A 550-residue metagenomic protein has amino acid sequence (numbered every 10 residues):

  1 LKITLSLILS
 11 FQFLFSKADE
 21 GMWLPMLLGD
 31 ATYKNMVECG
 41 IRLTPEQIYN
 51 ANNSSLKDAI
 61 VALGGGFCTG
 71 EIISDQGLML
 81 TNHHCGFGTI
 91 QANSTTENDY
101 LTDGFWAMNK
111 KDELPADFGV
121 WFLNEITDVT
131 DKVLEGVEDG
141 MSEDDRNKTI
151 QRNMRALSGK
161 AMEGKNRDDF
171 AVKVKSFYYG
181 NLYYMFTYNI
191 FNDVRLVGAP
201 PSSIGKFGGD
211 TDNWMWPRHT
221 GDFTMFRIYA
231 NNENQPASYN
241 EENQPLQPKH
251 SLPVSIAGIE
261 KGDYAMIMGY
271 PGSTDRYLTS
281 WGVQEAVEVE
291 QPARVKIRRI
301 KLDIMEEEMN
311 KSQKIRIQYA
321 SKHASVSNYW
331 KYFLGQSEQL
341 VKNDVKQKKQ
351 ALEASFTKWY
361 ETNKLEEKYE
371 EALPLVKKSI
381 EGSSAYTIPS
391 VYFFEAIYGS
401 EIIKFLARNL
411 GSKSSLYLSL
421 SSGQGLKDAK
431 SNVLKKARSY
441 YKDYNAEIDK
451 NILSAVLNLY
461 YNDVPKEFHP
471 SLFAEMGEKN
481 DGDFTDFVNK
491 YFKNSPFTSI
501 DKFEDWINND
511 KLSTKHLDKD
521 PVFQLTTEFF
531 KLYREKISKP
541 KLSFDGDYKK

Functional and structural regions predicted by a protein language model:
L1-D19: Bacterial Sec-dependent N-terminal signal peptides
F15-K550: Terminal presequence/propeptide segments associated with secretion/organelle targeting and zymogen/polyprotein
